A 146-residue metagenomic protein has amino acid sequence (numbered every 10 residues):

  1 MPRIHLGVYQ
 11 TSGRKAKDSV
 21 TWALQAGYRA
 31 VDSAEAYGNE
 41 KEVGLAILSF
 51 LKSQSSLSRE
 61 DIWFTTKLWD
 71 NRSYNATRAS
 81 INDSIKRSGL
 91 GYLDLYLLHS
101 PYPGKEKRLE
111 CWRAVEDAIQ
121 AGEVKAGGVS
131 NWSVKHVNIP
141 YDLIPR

Functional and structural regions predicted by a protein language model:
M1-I62, G91, A114, Q120: N-terminal binding-site loop/beta-alpha segment at the start of enzyme catalytic domains that lines or forms
P2-K15, T65-N75, P101-E106: Active-site mouth loops of central-metabolism enzymes
L6, S33, T66, L95-L98 (+1 more regions): Conserved beta-strand positions
K15-K17, Q25, K41, K52 (+5 more regions): Context-gated lysine
D61-W63, K125-A126: Proline-centered loop/turn at the N-terminus of a beta-strand
S73-R146: Glycine/proline-rich, positively charged, aromatic-decorated active-site loop/lid region on the catalytic face
